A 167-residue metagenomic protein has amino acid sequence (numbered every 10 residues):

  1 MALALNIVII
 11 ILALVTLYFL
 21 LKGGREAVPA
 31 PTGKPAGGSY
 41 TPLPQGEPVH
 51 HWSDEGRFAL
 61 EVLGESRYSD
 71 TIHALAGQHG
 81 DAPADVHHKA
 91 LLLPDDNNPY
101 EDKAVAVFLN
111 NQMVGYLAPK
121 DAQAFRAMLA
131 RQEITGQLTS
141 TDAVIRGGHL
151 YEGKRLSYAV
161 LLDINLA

Functional and structural regions predicted by a protein language model:
A2-A167: Conserved active-site motif detector
